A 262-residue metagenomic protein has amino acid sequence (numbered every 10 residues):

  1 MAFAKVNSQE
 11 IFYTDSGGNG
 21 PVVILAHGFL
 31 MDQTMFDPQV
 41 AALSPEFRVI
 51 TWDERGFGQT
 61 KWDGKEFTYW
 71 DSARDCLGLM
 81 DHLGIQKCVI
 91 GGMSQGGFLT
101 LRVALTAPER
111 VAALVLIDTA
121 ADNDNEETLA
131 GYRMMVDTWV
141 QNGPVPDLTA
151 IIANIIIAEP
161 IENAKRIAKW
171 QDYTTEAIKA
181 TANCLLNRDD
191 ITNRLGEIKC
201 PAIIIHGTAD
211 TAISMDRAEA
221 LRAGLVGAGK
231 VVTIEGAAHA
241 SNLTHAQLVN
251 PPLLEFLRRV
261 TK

Functional and structural regions predicted by a protein language model:
Q9-K65: Conserved HGGG/HGGXW glycine-rich cap/lid loop of the alpha/beta-hydrolase fold
W70-C88: Conserved acidic catalytic loop of the alpha/beta-hydrolase fold
F98-T106, V111-Q141: Flexible "cap/lid" loop of the alpha/beta hydrolase fold
D124-A130, N142-G196: Conserved alpha/beta-hydrolase catalytic His-Asp/Glu region
I198, I204-H206, D210: Short beta-strand/loop motif that positions the catalytic acidic residue of the alpha/beta-hydrolase fold
C200, S214-R222: Short alpha-helix in the alpha/beta-hydrolase fold that links the catalytic acid
E219-A240: Catalytic histidine neighborhood in serine/cysteine hydrolases with alpha/beta-hydrolase-type architecture
A237-N250: Catalytic histidine-centered segment of alpha/beta-hydrolase-like enzymes
